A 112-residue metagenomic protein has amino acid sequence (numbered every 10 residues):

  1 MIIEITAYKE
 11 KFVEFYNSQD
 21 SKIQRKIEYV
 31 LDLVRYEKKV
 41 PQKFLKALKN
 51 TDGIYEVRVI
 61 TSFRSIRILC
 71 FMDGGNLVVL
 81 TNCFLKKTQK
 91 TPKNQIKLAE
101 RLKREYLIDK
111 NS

Functional and structural regions predicted by a protein language model:
M1-S65, G74-V78, K87-S112: Basic, Lys/Arg-enriched alpha-helical interface segments
T81: ATP-dependent carboxylate-activation loops
